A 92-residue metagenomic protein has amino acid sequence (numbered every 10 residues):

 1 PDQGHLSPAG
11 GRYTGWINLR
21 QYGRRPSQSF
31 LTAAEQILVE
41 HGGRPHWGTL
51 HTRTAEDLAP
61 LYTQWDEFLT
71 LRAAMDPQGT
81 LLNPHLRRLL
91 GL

Functional and structural regions predicted by a protein language model:
P1-P60: Substrate-recognition/cap regions that form aromatic- and gly/pro-loop-enriched pockets for small-molecule ligands
E40-L92: Activity-critical C-terminal alpha-helical subdomain
